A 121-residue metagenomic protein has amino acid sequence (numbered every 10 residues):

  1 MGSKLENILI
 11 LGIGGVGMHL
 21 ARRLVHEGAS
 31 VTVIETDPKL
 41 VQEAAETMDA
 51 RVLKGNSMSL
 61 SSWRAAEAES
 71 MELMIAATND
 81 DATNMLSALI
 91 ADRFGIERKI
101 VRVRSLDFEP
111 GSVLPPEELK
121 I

Functional and structural regions predicted by a protein language model:
M1-I121: Cytosolic regulatory regions of ion transport systems
